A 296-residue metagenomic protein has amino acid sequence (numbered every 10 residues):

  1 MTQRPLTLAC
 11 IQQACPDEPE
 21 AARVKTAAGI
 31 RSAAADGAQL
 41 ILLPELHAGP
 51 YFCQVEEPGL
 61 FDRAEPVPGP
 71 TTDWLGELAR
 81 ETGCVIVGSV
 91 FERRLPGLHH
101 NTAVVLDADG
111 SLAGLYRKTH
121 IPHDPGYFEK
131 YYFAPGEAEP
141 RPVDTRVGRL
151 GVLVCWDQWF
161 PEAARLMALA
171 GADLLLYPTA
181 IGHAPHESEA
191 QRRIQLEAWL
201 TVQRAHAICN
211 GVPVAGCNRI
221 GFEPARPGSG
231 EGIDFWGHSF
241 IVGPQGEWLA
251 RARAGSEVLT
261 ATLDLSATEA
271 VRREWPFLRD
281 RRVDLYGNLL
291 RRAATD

Functional and structural regions predicted by a protein language model:
P5-D17, T102, L115-K118, P142 (+2 more regions): Active-site-proximal beta-strand elements of phosphoester/diester hydrolases
P16-E20, A28-L115, I181-V212: Cys-nucleophile CN-hydrolase/nitrilase-fold catalytic domain and related Cys-dependent amidase chemistry that acts on
A64-V87, R149, Q158-L259: CN hydrolase (nitrilase-like) catalytic-core segments centered on the catalytic cysteine and neighboring Lys/Glu
G88-V90, T102-V105, R141, S239-I241 (+1 more regions): Short beta-strand scaffold segments in enzyme catalytic cores
D109, L115-Y116, Q245, A252: Short hydrophobic alpha-helix segments
K118-Y132, S256-E274: A short, polar/charged loop-to-alpha-helix boundary motif
P125-R141, Q158-F160: Active-site glycine-rich loop that binds ribose-phosphate moieties when present
P140-A170, T179, T268-D296: Cysteine/selenocysteine-centered motifs that mediate thiol-based redox chemistry or coordinate metal-sulfur cofactors
